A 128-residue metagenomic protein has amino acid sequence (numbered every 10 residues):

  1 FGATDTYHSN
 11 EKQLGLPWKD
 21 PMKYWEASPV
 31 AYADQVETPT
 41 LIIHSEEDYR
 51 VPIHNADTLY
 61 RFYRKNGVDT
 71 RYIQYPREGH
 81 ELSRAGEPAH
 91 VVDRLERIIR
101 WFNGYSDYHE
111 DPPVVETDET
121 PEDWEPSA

Functional and structural regions predicted by a protein language model:
F1-A128: Active-site-proximal cap/loop segments of hydrolase catalytic domains
